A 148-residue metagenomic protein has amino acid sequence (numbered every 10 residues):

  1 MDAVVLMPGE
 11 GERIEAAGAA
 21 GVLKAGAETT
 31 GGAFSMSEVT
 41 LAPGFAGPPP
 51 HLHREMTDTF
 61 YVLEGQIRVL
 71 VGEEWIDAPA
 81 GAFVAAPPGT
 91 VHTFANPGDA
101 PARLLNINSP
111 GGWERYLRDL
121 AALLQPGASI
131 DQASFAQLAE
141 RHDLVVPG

Functional and structural regions predicted by a protein language model:
M1-F34, P126-G148: A short, N-terminal "cap"/entry segment at the start of jelly-roll beta-barrel domains of the cupin/DSBH fold
V22-K24, S37-H53: Conserved short histidine dyad/triad with adjacent acidic residue
G32, P88-E114: Ligand-binding loop in jelly-roll beta-barrel domains
P50, V71, H92-F94: Soluble, non-transmembrane catalytic domains of enzymes that act on hydrophobic metabolites at membranes
E55-I67, G72: Glycine- and acidic-residue-biased ligand/ion/polar-headgroup-sensing regions
E73-G89: Short acidic-glycine-tyrosine-enriched beta hairpin
R103, L117-Q125: A hydrophobic, small-residue-rich beta->alpha segment in the mid-to-C-terminal subdomain of diverse proteins
G112-L117, A128: A short beta-to-alpha transition loop/helix N-cap that caps and shapes the active-site region
